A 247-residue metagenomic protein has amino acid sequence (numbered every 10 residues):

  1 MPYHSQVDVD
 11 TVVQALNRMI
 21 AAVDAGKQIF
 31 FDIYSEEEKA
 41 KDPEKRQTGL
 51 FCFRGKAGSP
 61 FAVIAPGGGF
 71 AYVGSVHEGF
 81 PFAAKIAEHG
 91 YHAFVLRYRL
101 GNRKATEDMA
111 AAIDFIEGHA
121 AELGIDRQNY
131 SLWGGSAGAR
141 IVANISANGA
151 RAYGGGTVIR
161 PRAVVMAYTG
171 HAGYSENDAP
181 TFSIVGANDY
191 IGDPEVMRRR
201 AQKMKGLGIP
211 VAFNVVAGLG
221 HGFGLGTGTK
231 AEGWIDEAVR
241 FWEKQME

Functional and structural regions predicted by a protein language model:
M1-A57, T106, A147-N148: N-terminal cap/lid segment of alpha/beta-hydrolase-fold proteins
S59-G68, F182-S183: Short beta-strand element of the alpha/beta-hydrolase
G74-V76, V95-D126, T227-A231: Catalytic nucleophile-loop/oxyanion-hole region of alpha/beta-hydrolase and closely related hydrolase-like folds
S75-F94, Q202: Short amphipathic alpha-helix adjacent to the substrate-entry channel of hydrolases
E107, A111-D178: Primarily recognizes the serine-hydrolase "nucleophile elbow" in alpha/beta-hydrolase and SGNH/GDSL folds
N177, S183-D189: Short beta-strand/loop motif that positions the catalytic acidic residue of the alpha/beta-hydrolase fold
Y190-R199: Conserved alpha/beta-hydrolase "acid-adjacent" motif
L207-E247: C-terminal catalytic histidine-bearing segment of alpha/beta-hydrolase fold enzymes
